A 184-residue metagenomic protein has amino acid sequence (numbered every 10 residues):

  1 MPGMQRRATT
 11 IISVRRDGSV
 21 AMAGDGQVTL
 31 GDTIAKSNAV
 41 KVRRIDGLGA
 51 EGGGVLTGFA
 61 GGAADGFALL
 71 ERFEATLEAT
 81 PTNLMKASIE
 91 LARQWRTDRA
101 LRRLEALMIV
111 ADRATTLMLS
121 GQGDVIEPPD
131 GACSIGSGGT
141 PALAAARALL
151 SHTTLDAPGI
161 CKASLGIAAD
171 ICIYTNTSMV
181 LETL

Functional and structural regions predicted by a protein language model:
P2-R102, D130, G139-P141, A148-T154: Conserved short S/T/G-enriched processing/targeting/catalytic segments and their helical context
A8, R93-W95, A114-T116, P128-D130 (+2 more regions): C-terminal binding/interaction regions
T9-R15, V20-M22, A106-A111, L117-M118 (+1 more regions): Short beta-strand scaffold segments in enzyme catalytic cores
T10, G18, D32-A35, I109 (+3 more regions): Homeobox/homeodomain signature
G26-V28, A63, A114, G123 (+1 more regions): Acidic, glycine-rich active-site loops and adjacent beta-strand->loop/helix elements that engage anionic groups
T29, R43-D46, S120, I126-E127 (+3 more regions): Generic, ordered loop/turn and secondary-structure boundary motif
R103-S137: Long, charge-patterned amphipathic alpha-helical coiled-coil/hairpin "stalk" segments used as oligomerization
L119, A142-A144: Short active-site-adjacent structural elements
